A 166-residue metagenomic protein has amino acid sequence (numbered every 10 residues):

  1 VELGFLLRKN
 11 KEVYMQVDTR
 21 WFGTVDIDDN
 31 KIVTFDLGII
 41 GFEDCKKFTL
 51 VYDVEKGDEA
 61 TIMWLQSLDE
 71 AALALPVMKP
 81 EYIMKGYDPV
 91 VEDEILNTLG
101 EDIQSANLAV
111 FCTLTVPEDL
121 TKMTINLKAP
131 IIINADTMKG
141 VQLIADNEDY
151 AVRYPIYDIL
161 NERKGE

Functional and structural regions predicted by a protein language model:
V1-Y14: Short, Lys/Arg-enriched N-terminal segments with co-localized hydrophobic residues within the first ~10-30 amino acids
M15-M84, A106-E166: Long, compositionally biased stretches
G86-V91: Extended catalytic/binding region for NAD+/ADP-ribose chemistry, centered on the ART fold
D93-I103: Short active-site loop/helix that positions an aromatic residue
